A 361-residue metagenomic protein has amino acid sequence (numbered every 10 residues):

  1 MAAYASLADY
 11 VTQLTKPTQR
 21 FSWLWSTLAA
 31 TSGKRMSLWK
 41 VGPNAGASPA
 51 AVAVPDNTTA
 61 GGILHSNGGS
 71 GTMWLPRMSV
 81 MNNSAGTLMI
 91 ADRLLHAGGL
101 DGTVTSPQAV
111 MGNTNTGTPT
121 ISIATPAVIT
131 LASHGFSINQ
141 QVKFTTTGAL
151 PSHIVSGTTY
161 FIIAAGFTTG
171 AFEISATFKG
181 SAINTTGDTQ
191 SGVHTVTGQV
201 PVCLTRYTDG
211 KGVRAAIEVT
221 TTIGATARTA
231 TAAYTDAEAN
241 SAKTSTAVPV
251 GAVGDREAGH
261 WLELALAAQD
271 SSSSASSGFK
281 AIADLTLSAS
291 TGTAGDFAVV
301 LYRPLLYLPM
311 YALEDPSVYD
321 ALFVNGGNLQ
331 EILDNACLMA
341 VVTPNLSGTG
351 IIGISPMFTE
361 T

Functional and structural regions predicted by a protein language model:
M1-F21, W25-L28, D296-T361: C-terminal interaction-tip segments
A2-I174, F178, T197-Y234: Autoprocessing Asn-cyclization modules and mimics
N113-V202, I223-R228, Y234-L329: Small/polar beta-strand repeat architecture
G212-E218, A281-S288, M339: Internal, hydrophobic beta-strand segments that form the core of beta-sheet-rich folds
